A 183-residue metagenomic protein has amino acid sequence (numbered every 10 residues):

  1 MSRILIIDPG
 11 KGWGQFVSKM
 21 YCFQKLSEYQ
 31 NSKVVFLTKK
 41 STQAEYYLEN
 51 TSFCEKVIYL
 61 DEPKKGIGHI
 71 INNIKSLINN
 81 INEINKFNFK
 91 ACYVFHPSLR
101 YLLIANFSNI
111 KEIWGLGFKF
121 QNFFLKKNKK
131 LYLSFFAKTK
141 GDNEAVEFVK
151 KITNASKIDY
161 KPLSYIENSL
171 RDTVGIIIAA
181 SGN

Functional and structural regions predicted by a protein language model:
M1-N183: Catalytic machinery of carbohydrate-active enzymes, primarily nucleotide-sugar-dependent glycosyltransferases
